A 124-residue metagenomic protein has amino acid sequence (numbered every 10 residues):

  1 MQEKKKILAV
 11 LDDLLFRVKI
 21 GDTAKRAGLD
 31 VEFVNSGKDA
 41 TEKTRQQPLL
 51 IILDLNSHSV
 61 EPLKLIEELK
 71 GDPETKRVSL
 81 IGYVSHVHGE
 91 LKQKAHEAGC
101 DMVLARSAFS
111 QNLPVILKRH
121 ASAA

Functional and structural regions predicted by a protein language model:
K4-L14: Conserved acidic segment of CheY-like receiver
L14-E32: Two-component/phosphorelay signaling modules centered on CheY-like receiver
N35-L50: Acidic, metal-coordinating helix/loop segments flanking the phosphotransfer/catalytic sites of two-component signaling
L53-L69: Conserved phosphotransfer microenvironments
K70-K76, A98: Conserved phosphotransfer cores of two-component systems
R77-H86: A short, hydrophobic beta-strand element within the central beta-sheet of small alpha/beta folds
V87-M102: Alpha4 helix (beta4-alpha4-beta5 surface) of REC/receiver domains from two-component response regulators
G99-Q111: Output/docking surface of receiver
